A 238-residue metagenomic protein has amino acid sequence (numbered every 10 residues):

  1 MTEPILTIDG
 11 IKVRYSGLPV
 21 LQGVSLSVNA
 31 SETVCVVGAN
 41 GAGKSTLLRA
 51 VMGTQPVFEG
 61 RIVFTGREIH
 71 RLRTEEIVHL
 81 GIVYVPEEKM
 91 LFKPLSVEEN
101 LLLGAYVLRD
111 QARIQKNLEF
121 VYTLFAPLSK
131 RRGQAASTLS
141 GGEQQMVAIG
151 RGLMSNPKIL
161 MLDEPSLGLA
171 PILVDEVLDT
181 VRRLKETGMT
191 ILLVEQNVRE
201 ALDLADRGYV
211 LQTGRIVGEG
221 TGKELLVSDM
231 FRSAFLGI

Functional and structural regions predicted by a protein language model:
T2-I238: Glycine-rich phosphate-binding loops of nucleotide-dependent enzymes
